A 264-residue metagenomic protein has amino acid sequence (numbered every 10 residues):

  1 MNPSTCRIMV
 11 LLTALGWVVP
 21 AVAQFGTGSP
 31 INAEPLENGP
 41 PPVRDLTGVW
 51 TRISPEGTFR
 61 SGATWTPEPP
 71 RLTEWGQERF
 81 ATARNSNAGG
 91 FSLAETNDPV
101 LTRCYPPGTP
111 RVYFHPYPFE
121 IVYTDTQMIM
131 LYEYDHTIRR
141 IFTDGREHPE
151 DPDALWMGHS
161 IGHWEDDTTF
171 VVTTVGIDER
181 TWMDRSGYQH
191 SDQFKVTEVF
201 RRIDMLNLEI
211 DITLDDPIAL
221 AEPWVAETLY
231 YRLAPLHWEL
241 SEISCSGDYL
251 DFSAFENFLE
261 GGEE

Functional and structural regions predicted by a protein language model:
M1-V10: Bacterial N-terminal signal peptides that target proteins for export
M9-L12, W50: Extended hydrophobic/Leu-rich segments
V18-P20: N-terminal signal peptide c-region/cleavage motif recognized by signal peptidases
V22-E264: PEST-like low-complexity, intrinsically disordered acidic/proline/serine-rich tracts that flank trafficking/processing
